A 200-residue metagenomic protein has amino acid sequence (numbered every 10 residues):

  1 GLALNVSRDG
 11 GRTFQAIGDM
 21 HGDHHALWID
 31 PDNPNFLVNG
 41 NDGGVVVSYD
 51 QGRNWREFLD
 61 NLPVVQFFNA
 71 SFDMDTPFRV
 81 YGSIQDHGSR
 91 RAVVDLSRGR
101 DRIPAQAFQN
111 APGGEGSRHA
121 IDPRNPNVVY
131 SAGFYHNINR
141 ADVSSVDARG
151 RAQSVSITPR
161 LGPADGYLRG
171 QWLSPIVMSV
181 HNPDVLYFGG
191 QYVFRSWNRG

Functional and structural regions predicted by a protein language model:
G1-G200: Beta-propeller blade termini and top-face loops
